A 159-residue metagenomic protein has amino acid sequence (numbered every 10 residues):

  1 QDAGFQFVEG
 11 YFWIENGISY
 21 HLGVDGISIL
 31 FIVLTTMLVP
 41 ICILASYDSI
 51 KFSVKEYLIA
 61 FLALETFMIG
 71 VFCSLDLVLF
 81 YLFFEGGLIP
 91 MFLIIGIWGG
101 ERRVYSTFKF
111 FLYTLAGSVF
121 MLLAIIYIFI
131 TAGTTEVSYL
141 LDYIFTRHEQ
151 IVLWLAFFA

Functional and structural regions predicted by a protein language model:
Q1-I59, S138-I144: Transmembrane helix-loop-helix hairpins at membrane boundaries of multipass inner-membrane proteins
D2-S19, V119-A159: Juxtamembrane/interfacial segments at transmembrane-helix boundaries in multi-pass membrane proteins
D25, D76-I94, A116, F120-M121 (+1 more regions): Functional transmembrane alpha-helices
L30, G70-M91, V104-F111: Hydrophobic alpha-helical membrane segments of integral membrane proteins
P40-L44, T66-G70, L93-I94, I125-I126: Alpha-helical transmembrane segments of multipass membrane proteins
D48-S49, C73-S74, I97-W98, I128-T131: Helix-loop junctions at the membrane-solvent interface of multi-pass transporters, primarily the C-terminal
S49-A63, V78-Y81, G99-F120, F145-Q150: Membrane-interfacial loop-to-helix junctions in multi-pass inner-membrane proteins
